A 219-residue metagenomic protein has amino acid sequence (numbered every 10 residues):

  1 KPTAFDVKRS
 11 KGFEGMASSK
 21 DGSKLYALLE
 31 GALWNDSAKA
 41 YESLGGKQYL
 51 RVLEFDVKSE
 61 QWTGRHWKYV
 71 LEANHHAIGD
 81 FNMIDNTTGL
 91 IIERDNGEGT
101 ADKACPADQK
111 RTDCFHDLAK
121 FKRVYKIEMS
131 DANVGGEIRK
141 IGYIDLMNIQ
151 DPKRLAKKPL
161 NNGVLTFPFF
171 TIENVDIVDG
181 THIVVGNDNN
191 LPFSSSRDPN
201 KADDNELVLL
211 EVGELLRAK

Functional and structural regions predicted by a protein language model:
K1-K219: Sequence/structural signature of beta-propeller domains
